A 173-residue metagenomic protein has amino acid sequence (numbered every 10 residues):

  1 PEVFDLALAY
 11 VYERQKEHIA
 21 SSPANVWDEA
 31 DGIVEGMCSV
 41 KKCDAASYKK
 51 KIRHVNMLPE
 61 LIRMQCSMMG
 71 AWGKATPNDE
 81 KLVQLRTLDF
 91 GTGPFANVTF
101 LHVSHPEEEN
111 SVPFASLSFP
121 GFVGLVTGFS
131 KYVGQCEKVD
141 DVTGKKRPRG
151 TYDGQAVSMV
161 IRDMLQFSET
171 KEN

Functional and structural regions predicted by a protein language model:
P1-E172: N-terminal mature-domain region immediately after signal-peptide cleavage in secreted/organellar precursors
